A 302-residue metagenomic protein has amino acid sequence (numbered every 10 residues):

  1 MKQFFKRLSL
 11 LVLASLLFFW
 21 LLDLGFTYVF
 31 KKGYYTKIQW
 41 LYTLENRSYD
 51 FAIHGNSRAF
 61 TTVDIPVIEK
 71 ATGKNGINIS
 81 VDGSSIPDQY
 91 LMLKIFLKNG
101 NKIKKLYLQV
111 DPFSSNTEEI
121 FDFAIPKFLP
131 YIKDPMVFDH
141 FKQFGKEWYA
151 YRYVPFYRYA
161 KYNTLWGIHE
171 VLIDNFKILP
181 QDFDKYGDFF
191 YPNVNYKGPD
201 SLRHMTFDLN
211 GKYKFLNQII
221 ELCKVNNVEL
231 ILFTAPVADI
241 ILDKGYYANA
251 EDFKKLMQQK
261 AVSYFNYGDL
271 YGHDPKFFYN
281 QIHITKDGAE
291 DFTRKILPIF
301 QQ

Functional and structural regions predicted by a protein language model:
K6-T27: Hydrophobic membrane-insertion alpha-helices, especially the h-region of bacterial N-terminal signal peptides
F26-S48: Alpha-helical transmembrane signal-anchor/signal-peptide segments
A52-G55, I284: Short hydrophobic beta-strand that contains or immediately precedes a catalytic carboxylate
H54, R58-F144: Membrane-embedded segments
F123-N226: Secreted/periplasmic serine-hydrolase-like ester/acetyl group-modifying domain
N193-N195, D200, P236-A250, K254: Active-site His/acidic residue clusters
I220-G245: Active-site segments of SGNH/GDSL-like serine hydrolases that catalyze O-acetyl group transfer/hydrolysis on lipids
K244, E251-Q301: C-terminal regions of proteins
